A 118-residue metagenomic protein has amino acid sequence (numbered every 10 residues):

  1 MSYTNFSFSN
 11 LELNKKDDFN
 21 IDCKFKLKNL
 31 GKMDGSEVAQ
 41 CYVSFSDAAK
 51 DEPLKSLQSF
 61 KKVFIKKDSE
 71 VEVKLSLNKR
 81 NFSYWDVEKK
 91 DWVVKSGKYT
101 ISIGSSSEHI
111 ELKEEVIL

Functional and structural regions predicted by a protein language model:
M1-L118: Intrinsically disordered, low-complexity Ser/Thr/Gly-rich stretches
